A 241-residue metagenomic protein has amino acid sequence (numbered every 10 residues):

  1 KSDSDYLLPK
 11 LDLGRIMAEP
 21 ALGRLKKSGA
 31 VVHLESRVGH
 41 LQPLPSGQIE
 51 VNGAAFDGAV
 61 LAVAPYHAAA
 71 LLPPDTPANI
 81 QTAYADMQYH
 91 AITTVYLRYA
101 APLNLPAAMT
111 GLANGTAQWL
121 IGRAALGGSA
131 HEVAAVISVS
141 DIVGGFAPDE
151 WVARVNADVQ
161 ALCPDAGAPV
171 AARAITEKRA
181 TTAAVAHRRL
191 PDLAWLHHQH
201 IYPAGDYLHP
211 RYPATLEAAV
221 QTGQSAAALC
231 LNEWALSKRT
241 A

Functional and structural regions predicted by a protein language model:
K1-I49, A55-G58: Helical element adjacent to the flavin cofactor pocket in flavoenzyme catalytic cores
L7-L13, P20, S36-G39, I92 (+3 more regions): FAD/FMN-dependent oxidoreductases across multiple families
L11, R15-E19, Y66, A153 (+1 more regions): A structural signal for well-ordered alpha-helical segments within the folded catalytic domains of diverse enzymes
I16, H33, N79, R154 (+1 more regions): Short, conserved clusters of charged catalytic residues that mark active-site and nucleotide-handling motifs
R24-K27, P74, L229, E233: Active-site catalytic microenvironments for nucleophilic, acid-base chemistry
S36-A153, A157-L162: Mid-domain catalytic core of redox enzymes that form a hydrophobic substrate pocket/lid adjacent to a catalytic redox
L120-A241: Conserved flavin/dinucleotide-binding core of flavoenzymes
